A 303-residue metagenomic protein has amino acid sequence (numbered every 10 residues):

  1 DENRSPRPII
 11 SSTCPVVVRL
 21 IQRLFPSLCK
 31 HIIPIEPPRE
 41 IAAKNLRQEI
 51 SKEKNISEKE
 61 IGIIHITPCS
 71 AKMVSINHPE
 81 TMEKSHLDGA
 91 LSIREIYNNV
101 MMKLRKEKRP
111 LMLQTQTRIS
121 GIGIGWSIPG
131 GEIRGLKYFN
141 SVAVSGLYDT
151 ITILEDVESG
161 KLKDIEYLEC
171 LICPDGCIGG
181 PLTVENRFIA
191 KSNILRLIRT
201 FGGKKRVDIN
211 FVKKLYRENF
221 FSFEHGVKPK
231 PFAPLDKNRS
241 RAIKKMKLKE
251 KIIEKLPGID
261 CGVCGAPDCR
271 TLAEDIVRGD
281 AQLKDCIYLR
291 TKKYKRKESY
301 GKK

Functional and structural regions predicted by a protein language model:
D1-G262, P267-K302: Iron-sulfur-associated redox domains of electron-transfer enzymes in respiratory and anaerobic energy metabolism
